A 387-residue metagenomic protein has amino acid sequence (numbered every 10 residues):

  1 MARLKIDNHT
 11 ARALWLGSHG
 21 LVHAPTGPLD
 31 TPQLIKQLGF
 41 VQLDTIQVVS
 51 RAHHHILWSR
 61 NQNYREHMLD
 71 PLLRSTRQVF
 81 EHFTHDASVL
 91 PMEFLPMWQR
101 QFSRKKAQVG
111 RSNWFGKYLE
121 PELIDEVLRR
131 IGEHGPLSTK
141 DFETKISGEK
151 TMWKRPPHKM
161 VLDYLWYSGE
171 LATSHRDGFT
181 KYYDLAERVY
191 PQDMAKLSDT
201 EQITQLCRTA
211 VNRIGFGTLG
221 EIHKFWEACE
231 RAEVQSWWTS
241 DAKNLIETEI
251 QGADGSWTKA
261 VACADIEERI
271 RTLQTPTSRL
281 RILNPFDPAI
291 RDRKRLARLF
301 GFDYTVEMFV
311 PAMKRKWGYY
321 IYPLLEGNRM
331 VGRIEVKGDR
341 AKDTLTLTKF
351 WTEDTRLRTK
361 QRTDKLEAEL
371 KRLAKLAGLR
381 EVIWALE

Functional and structural regions predicted by a protein language model:
M1-I290, R295, L299-K316, Y320-I321 (+1 more regions): Long, low-complexity intrinsically disordered regions
